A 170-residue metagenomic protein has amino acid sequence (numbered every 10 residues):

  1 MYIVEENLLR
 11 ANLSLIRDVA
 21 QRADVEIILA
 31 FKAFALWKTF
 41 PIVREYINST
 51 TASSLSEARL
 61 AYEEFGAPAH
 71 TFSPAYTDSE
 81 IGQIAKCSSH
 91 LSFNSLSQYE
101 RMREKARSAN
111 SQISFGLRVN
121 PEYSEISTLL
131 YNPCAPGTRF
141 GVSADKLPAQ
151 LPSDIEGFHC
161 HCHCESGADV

Functional and structural regions predicted by a protein language model:
M1-L13, R17, R22, E26 (+1 more regions): Conserved N-terminal beta1-alpha1 strand-loop-helix module at the mouth
V25-V170: Active-site-proximal beta-alpha core segment in soluble small-molecule metabolic enzymes
